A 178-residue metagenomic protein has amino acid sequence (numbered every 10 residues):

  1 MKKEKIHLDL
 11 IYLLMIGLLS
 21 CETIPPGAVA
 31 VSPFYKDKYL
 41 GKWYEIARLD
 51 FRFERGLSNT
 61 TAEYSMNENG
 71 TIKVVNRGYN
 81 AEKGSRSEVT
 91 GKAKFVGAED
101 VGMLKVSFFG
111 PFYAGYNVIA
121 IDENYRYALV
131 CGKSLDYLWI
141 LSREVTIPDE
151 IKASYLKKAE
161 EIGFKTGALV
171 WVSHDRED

Functional and structural regions predicted by a protein language model:
K2-L10: Bacterial N-terminal signal peptides that target proteins for export
C21-D178: A beta-rich soluble binding module of mature secreted/lumenal proteins
